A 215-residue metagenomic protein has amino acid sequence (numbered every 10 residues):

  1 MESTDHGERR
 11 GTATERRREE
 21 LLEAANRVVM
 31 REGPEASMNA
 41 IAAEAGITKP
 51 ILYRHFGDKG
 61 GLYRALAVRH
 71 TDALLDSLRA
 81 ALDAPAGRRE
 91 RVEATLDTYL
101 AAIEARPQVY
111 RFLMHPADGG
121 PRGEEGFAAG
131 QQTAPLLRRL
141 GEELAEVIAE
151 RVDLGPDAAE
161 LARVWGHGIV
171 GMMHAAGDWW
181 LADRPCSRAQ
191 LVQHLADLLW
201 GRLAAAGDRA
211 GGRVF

Functional and structural regions predicted by a protein language model:
M1-E44, G61-R64: Basic, helix-initiating cap at the start of DNA-binding domains
R16, V29, Y63-H70, L113 (+2 more regions): Alpha-helical DNA-contacting segments of helix-turn-helix folds
L21-V29, L74, L78, Y99: Short hydrophobic clusters on alpha-helical segments that form packing/core surfaces in small helical domains
G46-F56: Short hydrophobic/aromatic patch on the recognition helix
A65, A80-Q108, A158, W165 (+1 more regions): Hydrophobic alpha-helical connector segments
L78-P85, L113-P121, A176-R184: Secondary-structure edge/capping motif, primarily at the C-terminal ends of alpha-helices and the immediately following
R122-D153, E160-G171, A175, Q190-Q193 (+1 more regions): Amphipathic alpha-helical packing segments from all-alpha helical-bundle domains
